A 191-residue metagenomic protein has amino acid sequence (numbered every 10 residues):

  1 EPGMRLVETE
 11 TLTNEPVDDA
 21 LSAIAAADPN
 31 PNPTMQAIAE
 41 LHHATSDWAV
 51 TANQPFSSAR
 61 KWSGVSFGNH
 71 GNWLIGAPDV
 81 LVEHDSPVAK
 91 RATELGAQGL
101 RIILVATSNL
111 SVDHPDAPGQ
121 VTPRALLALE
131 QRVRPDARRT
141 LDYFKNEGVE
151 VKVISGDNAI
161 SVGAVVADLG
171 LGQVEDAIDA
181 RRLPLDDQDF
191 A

Functional and structural regions predicted by a protein language model:
E1-P123, L129, D142-Y143, V151-D168: Cytosolic catalytic regions of ATP/NTP-dependent phosphoryl-transfer enzymes
P135-D136: Short gly/Ser/Thr-rich phosphate-binding loop of adenylate-forming enzymes
R139-D142, E150, V174-A191: C-terminal cap/substrate-recognition subdomain and adjoining C-terminal extension of metal-dependent phosphatase-like
E147: Glycine-rich, often acidic-flanked micro-motifs that create phosphate/phosphodiester-binding or positioning elements
